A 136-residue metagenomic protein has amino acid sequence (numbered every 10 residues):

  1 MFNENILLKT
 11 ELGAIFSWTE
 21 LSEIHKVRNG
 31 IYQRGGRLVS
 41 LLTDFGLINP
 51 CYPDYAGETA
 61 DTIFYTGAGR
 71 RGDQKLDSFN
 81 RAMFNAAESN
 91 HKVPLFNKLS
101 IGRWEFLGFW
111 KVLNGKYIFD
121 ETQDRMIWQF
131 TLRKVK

Functional and structural regions predicted by a protein language model:
F2-W104: Acidic, glycine-rich low-complexity segments with interspersed aromatic residues
L99-K136: Compact mixed alphabeta submodule
